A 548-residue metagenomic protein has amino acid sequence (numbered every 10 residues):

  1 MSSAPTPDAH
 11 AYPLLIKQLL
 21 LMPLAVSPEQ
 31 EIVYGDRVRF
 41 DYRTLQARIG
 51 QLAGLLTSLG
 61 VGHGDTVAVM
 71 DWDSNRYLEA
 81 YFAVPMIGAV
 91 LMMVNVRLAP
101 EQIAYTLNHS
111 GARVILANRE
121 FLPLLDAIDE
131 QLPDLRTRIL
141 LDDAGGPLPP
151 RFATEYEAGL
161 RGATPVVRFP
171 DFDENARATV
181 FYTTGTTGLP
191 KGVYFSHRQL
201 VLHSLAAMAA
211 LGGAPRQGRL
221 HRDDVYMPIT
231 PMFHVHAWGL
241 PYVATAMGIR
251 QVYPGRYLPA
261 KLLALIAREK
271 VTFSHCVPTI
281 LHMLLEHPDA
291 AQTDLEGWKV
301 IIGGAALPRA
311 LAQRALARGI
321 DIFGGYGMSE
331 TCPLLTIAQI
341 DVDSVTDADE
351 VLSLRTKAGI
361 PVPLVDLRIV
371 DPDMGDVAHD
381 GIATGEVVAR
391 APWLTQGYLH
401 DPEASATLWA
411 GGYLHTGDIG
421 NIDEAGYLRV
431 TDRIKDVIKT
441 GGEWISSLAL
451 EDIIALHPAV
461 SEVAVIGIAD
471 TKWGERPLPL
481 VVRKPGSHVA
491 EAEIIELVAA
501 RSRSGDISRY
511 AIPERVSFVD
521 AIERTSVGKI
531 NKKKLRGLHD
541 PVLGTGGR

Functional and structural regions predicted by a protein language model:
D8, Q30-S74, L78-F82, A99-A104 (+1 more regions): Conserved AMP-binding/adenylate-forming core of the ANL superfamily
P28, G162-Y182, L189, P215-V225: Conserved pre-ATP/AMP-binding loop-to-beta segment of ANL
D41-R43, A178-L205: Conserved AMP-binding A3 loop
S58-L59, M86-A158, P485-S487: Structural core segment of the AMP-binding/adenylate-forming
L98, I115-A117, S274, A391 (+4 more regions): AMP-binding/adenylate-forming catalytic core of the ANL superfamily
V201-V225, F233-T272, H287: Conserved AMP-binding/adenylation subdomain of ANL enzymes
A246, R268-C276, L285-S353, D366 (+1 more regions): Gly/Ser/Thr-rich phosphate-binding loop
L364-V388, E424-A425, S487-E491, N531: Conserved beta-loop-beta connector loops within the AMP-binding
